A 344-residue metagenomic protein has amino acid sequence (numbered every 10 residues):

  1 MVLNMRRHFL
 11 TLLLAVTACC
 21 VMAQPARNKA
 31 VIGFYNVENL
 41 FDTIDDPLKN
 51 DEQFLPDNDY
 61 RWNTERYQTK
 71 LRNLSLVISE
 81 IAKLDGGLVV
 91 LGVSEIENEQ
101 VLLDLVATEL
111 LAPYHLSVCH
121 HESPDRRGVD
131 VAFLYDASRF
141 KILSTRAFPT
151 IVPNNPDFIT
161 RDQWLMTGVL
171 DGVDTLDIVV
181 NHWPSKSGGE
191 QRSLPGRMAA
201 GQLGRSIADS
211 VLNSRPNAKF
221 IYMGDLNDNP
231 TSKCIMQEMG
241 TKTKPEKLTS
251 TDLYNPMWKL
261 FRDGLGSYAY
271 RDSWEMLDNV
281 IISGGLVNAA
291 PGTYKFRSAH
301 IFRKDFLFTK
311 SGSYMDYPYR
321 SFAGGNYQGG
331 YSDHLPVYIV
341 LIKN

Functional and structural regions predicted by a protein language model:
M1-R27: Bacterial Sec-dependent N-terminal signal peptides
A23-H115, C119-V131, K310-D316, A323 (+1 more regions): N-terminal, active-site-proximal structural segment of metallo-dependent hydrolase catalytic domains
Q24, S210-F220, D228-N344: Metal-dependent phosphoester-hydrolase catalytic domains
Y35-V37, K70, L74, I78-L102 (+6 more regions): Active-site beta-strand/loop signature of hydrolases that rely on acidic residues for catalysis
N39-D46, S187-G188, A289-P291: Short, solvent-exposed loop/turn elements at domain surfaces
P56-E65, G87-V93, H120-H121, V152-N154 (+4 more regions): Second-shell loop/turn segments in exported
I96-D177, N181-P184: Structured beta-strand-rich core segments of catalytic domains in phosphoester-bond hydrolases
H120, W164-L260: Extracytoplasmic, non-cytosolic globular domains
